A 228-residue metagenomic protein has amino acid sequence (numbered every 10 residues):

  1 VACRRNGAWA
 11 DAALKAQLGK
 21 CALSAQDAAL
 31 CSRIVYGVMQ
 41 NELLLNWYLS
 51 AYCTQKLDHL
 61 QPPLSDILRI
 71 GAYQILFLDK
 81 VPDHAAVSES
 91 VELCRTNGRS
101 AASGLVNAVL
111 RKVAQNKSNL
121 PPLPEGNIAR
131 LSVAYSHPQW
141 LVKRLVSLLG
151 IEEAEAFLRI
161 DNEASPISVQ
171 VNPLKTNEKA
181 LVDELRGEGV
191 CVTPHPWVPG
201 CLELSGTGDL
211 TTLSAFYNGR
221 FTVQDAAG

Functional and structural regions predicted by a protein language model:
V1-F216: Class I Rossmann-like S-adenosyl-L-methionine
Y217-G228: Conserved SAM-binding loop and adjacent beta-strand
